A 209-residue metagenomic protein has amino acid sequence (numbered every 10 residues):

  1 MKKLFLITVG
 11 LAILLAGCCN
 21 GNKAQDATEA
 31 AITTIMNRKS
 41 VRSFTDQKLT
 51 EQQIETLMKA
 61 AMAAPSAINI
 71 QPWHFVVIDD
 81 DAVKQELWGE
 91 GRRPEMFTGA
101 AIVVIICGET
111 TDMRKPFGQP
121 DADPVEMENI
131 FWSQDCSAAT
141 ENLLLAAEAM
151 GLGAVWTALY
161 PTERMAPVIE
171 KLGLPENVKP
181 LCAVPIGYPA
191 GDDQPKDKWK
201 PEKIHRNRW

Functional and structural regions predicted by a protein language model:
M1-L4: Positively charged n-region of N-terminal signal peptides that target proteins for export
L6-I7, L145: Short amphipathic alpha-helical "recognition" segments used for binding
I7-A16: Bacterial N-terminal signal peptides
L15-W209: Acidic, surface-exposed loops and disordered segments
